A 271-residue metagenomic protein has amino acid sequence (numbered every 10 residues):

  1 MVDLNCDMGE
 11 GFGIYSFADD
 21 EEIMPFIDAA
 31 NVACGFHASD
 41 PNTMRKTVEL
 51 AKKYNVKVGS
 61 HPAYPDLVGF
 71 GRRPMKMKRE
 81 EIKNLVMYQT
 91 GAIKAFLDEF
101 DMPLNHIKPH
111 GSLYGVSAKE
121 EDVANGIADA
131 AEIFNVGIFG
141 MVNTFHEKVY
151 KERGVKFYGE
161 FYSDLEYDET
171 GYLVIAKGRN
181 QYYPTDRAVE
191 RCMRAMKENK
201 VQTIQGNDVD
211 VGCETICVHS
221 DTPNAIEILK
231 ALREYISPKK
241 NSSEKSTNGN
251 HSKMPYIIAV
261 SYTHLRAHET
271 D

Functional and structural regions predicted by a protein language model:
D7, H61, I107, V218: Conserved, mostly hydrophobic/aromatic
F12-M44: A short alpha/beta connector and helix-capping loop motif
E22-P25, T47-K57: Acidic (Asp/Glu)-rich catalytic clusters
V68-E99: Glycine/small-residue-rich loop that forms an oxyanion/phosphate-binding "nest" at active or ligand-binding sites
V136-V142: Catalytic beta/alpha-barrel core
F145, V149, F157-M196, K200: Active-site rim beta-loop-alpha module in soluble metabolic enzymes
A225-S237: C-terminal helical cap(s) of enzyme catalytic domains, especially alpha/beta-barrels
T263-T270: Conserved small/polar residues in nucleotide/adenosyl-binding loops
